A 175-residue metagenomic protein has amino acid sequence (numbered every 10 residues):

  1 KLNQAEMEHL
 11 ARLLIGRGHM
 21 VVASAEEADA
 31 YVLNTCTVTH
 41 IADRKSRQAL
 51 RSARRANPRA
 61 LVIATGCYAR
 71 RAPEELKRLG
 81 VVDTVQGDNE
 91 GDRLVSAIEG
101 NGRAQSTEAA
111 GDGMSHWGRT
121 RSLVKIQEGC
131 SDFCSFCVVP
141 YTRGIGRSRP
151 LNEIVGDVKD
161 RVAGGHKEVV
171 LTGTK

Functional and structural regions predicted by a protein language model:
K1-K175: Proteins enriched for Cys/Gly/acidic motifs involved in redox and nucleic-acid/cofactor modification
